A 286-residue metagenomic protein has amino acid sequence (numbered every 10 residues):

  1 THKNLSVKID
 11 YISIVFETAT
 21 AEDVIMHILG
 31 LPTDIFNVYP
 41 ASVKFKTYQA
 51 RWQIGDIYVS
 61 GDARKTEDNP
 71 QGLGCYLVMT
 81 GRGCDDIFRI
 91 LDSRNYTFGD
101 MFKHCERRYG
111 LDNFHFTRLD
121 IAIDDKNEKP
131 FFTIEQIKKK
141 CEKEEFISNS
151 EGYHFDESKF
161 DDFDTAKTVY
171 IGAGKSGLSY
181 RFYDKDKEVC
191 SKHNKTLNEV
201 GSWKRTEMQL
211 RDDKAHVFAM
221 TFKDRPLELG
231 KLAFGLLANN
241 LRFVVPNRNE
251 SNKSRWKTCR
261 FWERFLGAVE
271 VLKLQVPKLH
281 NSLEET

Functional and structural regions predicted by a protein language model:
T1-N281: Structured, helix-rich domain cores that form ligand/interaction pockets
L283-E285: Helix-turn-helix DNA-binding segment
